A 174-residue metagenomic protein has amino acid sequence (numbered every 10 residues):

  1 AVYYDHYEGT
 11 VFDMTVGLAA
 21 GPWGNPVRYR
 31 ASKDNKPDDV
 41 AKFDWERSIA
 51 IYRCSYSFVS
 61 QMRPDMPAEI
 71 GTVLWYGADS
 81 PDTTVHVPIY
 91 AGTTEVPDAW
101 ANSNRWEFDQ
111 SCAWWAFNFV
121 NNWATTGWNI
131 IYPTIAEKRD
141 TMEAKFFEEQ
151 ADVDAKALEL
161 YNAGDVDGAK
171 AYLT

Functional and structural regions predicted by a protein language model:
A1-T174: C-terminus-biased signal that marks the final domain/tail of proteins
